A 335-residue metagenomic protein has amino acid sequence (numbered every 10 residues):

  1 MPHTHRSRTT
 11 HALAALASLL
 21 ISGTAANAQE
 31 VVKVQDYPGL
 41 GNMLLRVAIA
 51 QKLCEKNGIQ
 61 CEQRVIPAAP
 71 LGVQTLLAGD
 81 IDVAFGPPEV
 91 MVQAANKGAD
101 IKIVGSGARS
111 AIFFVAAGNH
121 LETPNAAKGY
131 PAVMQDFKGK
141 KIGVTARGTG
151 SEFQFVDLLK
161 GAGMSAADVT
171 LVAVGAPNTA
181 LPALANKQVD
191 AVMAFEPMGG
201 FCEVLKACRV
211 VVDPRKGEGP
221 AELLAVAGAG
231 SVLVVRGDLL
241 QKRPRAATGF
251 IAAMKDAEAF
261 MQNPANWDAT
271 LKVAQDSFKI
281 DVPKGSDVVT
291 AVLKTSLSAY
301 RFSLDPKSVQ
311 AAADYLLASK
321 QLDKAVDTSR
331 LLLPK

Functional and structural regions predicted by a protein language model:
P2-L13: Bacterial N-terminal signal peptides that target proteins for export
A12-G23: Bacterial N-terminal signal peptides
T24-A28: Sec/Tat signal peptide C-region and signal peptidase I cleavage site
Q29-M164, L171-V174, D190-E196: Short, glycine-/small- and polar/acidic-enriched structural segments that line small-molecule recognition paths
M43, R109-V115, N119-L121, C208-R209 (+3 more regions): Small-molecule pocket liners
T179-V273: Pocket-lining segment of extracytoplasmic ligand-binding domains
L240-A318: Secondary-structure end/capping motifs
V309-K335: Conserved C-terminal helix/tail region of periplasmic/extracytoplasmic solute-binding proteins
